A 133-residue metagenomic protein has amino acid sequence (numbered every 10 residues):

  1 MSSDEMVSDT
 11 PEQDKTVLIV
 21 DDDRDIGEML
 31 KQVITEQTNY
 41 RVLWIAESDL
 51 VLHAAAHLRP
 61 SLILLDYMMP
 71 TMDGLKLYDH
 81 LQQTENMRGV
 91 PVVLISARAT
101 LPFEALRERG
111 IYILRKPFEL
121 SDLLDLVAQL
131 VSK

Functional and structural regions predicted by a protein language model:
M1-T16, E119-K133: Non-catalytic signal-transmission and effector/linker regions of two-component phosphorelay proteins
R24-L43: Two-component/phosphorelay signaling modules centered on CheY-like receiver
W44-L62: Acidic, metal-coordinating helix/loop segments flanking the phosphotransfer/catalytic sites of two-component signaling
L65-D66: Active-site residues of response regulator receiver
M69: Receiver (REC) domain active-site loop signature in two-component systems and cognate sites in sensor histidine kinases
V93-I95: Hydrophobic/aromatic residues positioned on beta-strands within the core alpha/beta folds
K116: A Lys-centered signature of the CheY-like receiver
